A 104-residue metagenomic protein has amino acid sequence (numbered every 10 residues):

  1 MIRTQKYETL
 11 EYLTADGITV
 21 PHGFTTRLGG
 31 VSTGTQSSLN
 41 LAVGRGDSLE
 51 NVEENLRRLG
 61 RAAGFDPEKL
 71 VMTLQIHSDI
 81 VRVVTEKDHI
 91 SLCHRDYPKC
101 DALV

Functional and structural regions predicted by a protein language model:
M1-V104: Active-site microenvironment for binding and transforming phosphate-containing groups
